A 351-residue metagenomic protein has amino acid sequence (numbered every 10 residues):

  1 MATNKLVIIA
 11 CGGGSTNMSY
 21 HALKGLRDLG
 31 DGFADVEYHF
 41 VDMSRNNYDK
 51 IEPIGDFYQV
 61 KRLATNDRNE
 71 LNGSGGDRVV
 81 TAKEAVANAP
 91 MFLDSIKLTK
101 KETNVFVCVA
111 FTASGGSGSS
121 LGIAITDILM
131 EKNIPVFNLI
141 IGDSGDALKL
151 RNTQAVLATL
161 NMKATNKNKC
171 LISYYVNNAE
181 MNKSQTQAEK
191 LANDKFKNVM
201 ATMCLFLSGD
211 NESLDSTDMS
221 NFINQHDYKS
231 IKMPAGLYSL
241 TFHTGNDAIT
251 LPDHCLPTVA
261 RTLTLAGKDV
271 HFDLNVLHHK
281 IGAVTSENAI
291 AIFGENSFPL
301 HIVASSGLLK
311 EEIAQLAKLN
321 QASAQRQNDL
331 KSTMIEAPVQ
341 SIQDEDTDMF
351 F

Functional and structural regions predicted by a protein language model:
M1-F351: Tubulin/FtsZ superfamily GTPase core signature
